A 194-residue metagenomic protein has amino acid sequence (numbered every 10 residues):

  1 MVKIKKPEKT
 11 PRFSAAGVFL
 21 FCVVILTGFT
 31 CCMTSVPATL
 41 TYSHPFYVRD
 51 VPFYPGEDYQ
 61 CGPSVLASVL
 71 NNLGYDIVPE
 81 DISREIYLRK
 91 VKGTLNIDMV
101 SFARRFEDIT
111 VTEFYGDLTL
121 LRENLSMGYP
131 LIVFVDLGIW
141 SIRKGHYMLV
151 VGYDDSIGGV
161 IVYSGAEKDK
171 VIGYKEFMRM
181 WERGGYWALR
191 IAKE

Functional and structural regions predicted by a protein language model:
M1-I4: Short, low-complexity, intrinsically disordered N-terminal modules that encode targeting/processing signals
K6-L20: Positively charged N-terminal leader segments that act as targeting/secretion signals
P11, G28-C31, S35: N-terminal compositionally biased, intrinsically disordered segments and leader/signal-like regions
F19-T30: Bacterial N-terminal signal peptides
C32-P52, L70-N72, D76-E194: Conserved active-site-adjacent core of cysteine acyl-enzyme catalytic domains
E57: Beta-rich catalytic cores
C61: Active-site-proximal loop/helix segment associated with metal-binding centers of metalloenzymes
V65: An acidic helix/loop motif centered on a single conserved Asp/Glu that marks catalytic or ligand-interacting sites
